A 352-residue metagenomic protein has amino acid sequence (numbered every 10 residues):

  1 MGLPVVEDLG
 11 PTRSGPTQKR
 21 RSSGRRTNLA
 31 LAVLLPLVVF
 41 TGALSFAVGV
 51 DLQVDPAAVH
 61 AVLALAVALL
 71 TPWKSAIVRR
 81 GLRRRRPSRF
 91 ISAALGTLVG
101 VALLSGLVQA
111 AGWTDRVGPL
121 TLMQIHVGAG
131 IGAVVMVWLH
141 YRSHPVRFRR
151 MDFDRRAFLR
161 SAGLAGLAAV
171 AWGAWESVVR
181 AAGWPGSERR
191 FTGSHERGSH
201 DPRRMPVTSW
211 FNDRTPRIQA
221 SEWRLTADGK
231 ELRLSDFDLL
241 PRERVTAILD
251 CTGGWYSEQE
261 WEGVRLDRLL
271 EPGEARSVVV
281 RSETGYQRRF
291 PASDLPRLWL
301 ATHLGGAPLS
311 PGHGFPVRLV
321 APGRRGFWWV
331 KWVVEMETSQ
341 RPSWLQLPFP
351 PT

Functional and structural regions predicted by a protein language model:
M1-E196, R203-M205, R214, F315: Membrane-embedded alpha-helical bundles that constitute the cytochrome b-like, heme-associated redox core of multi-pass
A111, V178-T352: Structured, non-membrane catalytic/scaffold regions adjacent to prosthetic-group chemistry
